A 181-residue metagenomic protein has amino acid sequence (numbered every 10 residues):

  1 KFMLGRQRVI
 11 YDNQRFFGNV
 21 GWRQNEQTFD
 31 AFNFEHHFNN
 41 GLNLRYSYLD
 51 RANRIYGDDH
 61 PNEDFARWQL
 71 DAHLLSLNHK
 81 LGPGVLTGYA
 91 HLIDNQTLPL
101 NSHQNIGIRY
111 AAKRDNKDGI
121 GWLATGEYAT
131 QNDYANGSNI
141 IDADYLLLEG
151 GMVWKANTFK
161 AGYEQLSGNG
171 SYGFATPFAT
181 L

Functional and structural regions predicted by a protein language model:
F2, F16, V20-G173: Signature for the C-terminal beta-barrel architecture of outer-membrane proteins
R6-R8: Mobile, glycine-rich extracellular loop/lid and propeptide segments that shape or gate substrate/ligand access
Y11-Q14: Short, solvent-exposed loop/turn segments at secondary-structure junctions
F174-L181: Flexible internal linker/loop segments at domain or repeat junctions
